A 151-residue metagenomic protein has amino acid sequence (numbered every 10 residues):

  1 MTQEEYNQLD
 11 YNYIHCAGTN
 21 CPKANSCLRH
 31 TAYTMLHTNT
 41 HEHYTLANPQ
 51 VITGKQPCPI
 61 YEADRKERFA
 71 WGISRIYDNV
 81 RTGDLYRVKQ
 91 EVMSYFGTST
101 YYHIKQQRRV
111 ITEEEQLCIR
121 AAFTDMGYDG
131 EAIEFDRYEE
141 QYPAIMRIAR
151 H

Functional and structural regions predicted by a protein language model:
M1-Y61: N-terminal cysteine/histidine-rich coordination modules
Q3-D10, F135-H151: Short, charged recognition helix plus adjacent turn of helix-turn-helix-like nucleic-acid-binding domains
A17, E91, R109: Short, charged/polar micro-motifs that form catalytic or ligand-binding hotspots
A32, Q106-Q107, T124: Residue-level detection of the helix-turn-helix DNA-binding "recognition helix"
E62-K89, D129-I133: A short, Lys/Arg-rich alpha-helix, primarily the initiator
V80-M93, T98, E113-Q116: Short, charged amphipathic recognition helices of the HTH superfamily and cognate SANT/SANTA-like modules
G97-I111: Recognition helix of helix-turn-helix/homeodomain-like DNA-binding domains that insert into the DNA major groove
E114-A132: DNA major-groove recognition helix of helix-turn-helix/homeodomain DNA-binding modules
